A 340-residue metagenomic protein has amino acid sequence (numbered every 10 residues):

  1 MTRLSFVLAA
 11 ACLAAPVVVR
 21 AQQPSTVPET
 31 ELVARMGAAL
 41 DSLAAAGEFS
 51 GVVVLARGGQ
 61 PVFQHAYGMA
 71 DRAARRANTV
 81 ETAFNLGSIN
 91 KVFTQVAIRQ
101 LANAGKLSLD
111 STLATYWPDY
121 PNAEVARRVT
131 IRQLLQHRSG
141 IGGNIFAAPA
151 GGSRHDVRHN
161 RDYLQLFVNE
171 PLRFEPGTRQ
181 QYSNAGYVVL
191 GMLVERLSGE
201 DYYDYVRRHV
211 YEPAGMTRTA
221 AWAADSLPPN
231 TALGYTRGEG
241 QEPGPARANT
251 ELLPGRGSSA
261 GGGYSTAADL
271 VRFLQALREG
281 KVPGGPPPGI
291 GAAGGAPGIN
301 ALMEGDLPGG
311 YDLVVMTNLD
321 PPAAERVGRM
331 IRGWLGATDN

Functional and structural regions predicted by a protein language model:
S5-P16: Bacterial N-terminal signal peptides
V19-A21: Boundary at the C-terminal end of the N-terminal hydrophobic targeting segment
Q23, D320-N340: Short, gly/Ser/Thr-rich active-site loops of penicillin-recognizing serine hydrolases
V27-L86, K106: Short, conserved catalytic-motif segment at the N-terminal edge
A34, L40, V53, G59 (+4 more regions): Active-site SXXK
D71, E124-L302: Short, surface-exposed loop or secondary-structure junction motifs that flank catalytic or metal-binding residues
A301-L319: Short, well-ordered beta-strand elements
